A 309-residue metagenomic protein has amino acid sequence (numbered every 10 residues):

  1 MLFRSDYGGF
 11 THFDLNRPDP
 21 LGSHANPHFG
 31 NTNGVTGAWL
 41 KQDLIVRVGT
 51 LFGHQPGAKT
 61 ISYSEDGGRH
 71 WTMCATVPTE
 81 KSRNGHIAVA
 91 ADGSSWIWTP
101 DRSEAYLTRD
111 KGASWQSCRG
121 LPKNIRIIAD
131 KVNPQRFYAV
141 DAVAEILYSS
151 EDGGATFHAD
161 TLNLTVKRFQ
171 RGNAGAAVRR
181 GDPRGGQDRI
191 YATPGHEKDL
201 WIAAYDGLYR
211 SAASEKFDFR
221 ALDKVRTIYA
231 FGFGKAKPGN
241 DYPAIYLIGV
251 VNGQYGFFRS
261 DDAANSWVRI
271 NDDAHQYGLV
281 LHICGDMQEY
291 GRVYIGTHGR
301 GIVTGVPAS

Functional and structural regions predicted by a protein language model:
S5, G9-F13, Y63-G68, A90 (+6 more regions): Conserved Ser/Thr-centered positions that define the repeating blades of beta-propeller domains
S23-T32, V166-Q170, D223-G232, S266-Q288: Conserved blade-ending motifs and adjacent loop-strand segments that build the rim/top face of beta-propeller domains
N33-D43, G85-D92, I127-N133, R179-H196 (+2 more regions): Structural signature of eukaryotic scaffold interfaces centered on beta-propeller domains
T50-Q55, S103-E104, A144-L147, G207-Y209 (+2 more regions): Short glycine/acidic-enriched loop and turn motifs that connect beta-strands
P78, L162-G181, A274: Surface-exposed loop and turn segments in beta-propeller and other repeat-based domains that flank or scaffold
Q187, Y191-R210, R220-D262: Loop/turn-rich, solvent-exposed surfaces of beta-rich toroidal or solenoidal domains
Y277-S309: Blade-level signature of beta-propeller repeat domains, shared across WD40, Kelch, NHL, RCC1 and BNR/Asp-box propellers
